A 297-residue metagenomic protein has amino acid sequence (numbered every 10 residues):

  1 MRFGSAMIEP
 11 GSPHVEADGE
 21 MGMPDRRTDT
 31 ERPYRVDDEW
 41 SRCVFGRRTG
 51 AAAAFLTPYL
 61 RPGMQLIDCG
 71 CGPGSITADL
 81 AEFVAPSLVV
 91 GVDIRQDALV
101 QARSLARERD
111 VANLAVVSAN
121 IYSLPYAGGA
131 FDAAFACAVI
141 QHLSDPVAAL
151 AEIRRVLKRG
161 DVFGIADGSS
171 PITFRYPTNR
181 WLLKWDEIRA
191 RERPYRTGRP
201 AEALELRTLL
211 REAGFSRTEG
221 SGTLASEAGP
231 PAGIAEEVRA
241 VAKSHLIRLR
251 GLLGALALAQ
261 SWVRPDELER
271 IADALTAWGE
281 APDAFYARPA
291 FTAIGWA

Functional and structural regions predicted by a protein language model:
P24-R48: Class I SAM-dependent methyltransferase Rossmann-like catalytic core, especially the SAM/SAH-binding loop
D38, S221-F285: C-terminal helical/coil "lid" or tail adjacent to the Rossmann-like core of SAM-dependent
F45-P62, D79, F83: Conserved alpha-helix/loop element of class I SAM-dependent methyltransferases that forms part of the SAM/SAH-binding
I67-C69, P73-S123: Class I SAM-dependent methyltransferase SAM/SAH-binding core
Y122-A133: A short acidic, Gly/Pro-enriched loop at the edge of an enzyme's catalytic core that lines a small-molecule cofactor
D132-P146: A short SAM/SAH-binding and catalytic strip from SAM-dependent methyltransferases
V147-V162: A short glycine-rich, Lys/Arg-flanked "PGG" loop and its adjoining helix->strand segment in the class I
G164-K243, I247: Conserved catalytic/acceptor-binding region of the Class I
